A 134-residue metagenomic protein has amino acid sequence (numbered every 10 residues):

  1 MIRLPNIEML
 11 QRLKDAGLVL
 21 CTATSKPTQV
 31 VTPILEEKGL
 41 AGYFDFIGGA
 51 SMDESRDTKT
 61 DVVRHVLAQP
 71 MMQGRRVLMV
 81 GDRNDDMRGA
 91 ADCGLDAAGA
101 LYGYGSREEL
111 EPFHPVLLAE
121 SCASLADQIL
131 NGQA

Functional and structural regions predicted by a protein language model:
M1-T22, T28-T32, T60: Short, acidic loop-to-helix structural element flanking the phosphoryl-transfer center in phosphate-processing enzymes
I7-D15, L67, M87-A91: Surface-exposed amphipathic alpha-helices with a cationic face
A16-L18, Q69-R75, G132-Q133: Glycine-rich phosphate-binding loop signature in dinucleotide/nucleotide-binding domains
V30-P33, G89, E109, D127-Q128: Phosphate- and divalent-cation-binding pockets in alpha/beta enzyme and binding domains that engage nucleotide-derived
A41-D45, Q73, V116: Conserved H-loop
A41-R56: A short, structured active-site edge motif that brings together acidic residues
T58-M87: Conserved Lys-Pro-Asp/Glu-containing loop-to-beta segment of HAD-superfamily phosphomonoesterases, centered on
L78-L118: Acidic, Mg2+-coordinating phosphoryl-transfer loop and its flanking beta/alpha structural elements, shared across
